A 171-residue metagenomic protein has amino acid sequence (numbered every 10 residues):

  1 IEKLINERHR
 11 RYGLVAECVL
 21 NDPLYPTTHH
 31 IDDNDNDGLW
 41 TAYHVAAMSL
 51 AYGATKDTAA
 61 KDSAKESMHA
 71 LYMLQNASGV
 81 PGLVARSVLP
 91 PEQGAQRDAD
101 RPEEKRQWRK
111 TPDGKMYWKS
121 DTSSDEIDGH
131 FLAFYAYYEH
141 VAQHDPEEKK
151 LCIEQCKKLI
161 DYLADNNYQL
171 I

Functional and structural regions predicted by a protein language model:
K3-D57, S67: N-terminal carbohydrate-binding/catalytic regions of secreted carbohydrate-active enzymes
N34, A59-I171: Extended ligand-binding groove/face enriched in aromatic
